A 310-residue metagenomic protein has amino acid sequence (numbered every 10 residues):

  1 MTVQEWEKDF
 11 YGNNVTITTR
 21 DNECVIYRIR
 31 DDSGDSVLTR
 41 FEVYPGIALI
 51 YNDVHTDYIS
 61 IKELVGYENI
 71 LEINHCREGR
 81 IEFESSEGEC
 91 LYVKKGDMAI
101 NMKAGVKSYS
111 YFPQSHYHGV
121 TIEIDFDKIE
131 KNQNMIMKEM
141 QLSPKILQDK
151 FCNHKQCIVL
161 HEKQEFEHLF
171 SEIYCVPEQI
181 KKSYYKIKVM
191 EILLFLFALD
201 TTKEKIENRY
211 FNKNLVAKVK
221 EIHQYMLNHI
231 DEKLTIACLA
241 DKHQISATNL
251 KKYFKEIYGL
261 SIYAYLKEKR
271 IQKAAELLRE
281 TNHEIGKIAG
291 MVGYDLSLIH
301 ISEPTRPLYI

Functional and structural regions predicted by a protein language model:
M1-Y67: N-terminal low-complexity or simple alpha-helical regulatory segments that function as activation/interaction modules
Y51-D53, E72-N74, H118-D125: Short hydrophobic beta-strand segments that form the core of ligand-binding sensory/regulatory domains
Y67-E87, D125-F126: Glycine- and acidic-residue-biased ligand/ion/polar-headgroup-sensing regions
E84, E89-N212, I236, D241-A247 (+2 more regions): Alpha-helical bundle regulatory/interaction domains
Y185, M226, L250: Conserved hydrophobic/aromatic pocket- or pore-lining residues that grip, position, or stack substrates in active sites
K220-N228, E232-K233, A237-A240, E256-L296: Terminal helix-turn-helix DNA-binding modules in bacterial transcription factors
N249-L250, F254, I299-H300: Short hydrophobic/aromatic patch on the recognition helix
E303-I310: Single conserved hydrophobic/aromatic residue that forms the stacking wall/gate of nucleotide- or nucleobase-binding
